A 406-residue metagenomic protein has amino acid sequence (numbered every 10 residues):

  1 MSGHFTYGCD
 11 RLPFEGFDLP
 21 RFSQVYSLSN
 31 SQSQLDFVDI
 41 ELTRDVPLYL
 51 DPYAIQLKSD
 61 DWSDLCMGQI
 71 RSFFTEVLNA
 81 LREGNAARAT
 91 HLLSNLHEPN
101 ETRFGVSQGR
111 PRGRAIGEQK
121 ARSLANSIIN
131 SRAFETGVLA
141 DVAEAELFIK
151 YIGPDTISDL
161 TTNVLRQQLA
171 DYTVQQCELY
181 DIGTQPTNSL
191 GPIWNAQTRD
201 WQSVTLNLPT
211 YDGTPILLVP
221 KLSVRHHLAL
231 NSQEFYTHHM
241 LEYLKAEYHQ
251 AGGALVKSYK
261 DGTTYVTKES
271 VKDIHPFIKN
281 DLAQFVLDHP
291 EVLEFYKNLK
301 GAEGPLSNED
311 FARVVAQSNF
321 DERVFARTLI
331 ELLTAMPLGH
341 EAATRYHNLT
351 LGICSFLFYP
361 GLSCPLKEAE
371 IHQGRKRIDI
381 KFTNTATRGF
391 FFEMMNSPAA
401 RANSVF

Functional and structural regions predicted by a protein language model:
S2-D273: Terminal, charged accessory segments of proteins
H4-G8, S123-S127, E331-E341, P360-L366 (+1 more regions): Short low-complexity stretches enriched in small and charged residues
P13-V25, R110-A125, L293-N308, E331-L332 (+1 more regions): Short charge-dense sequence patches
D51-Y53, F148-I152, T156, K381-T383 (+1 more regions): Active-site ExK catalytic segment of metal-dependent nucleases
V138-I152, A326-L332, R401-V405: Glycine-rich, often proline-containing surface loops adjacent to acidic residues and nearby aromatics that form
V174, Y359, T385: Residue-level marker of positions within ordered structural domains that often coincide with functionally constrained
S189-C364, H372-G374: The feature marks a conserved, polyanion-engaging helical scaffold used by nucleic-acid processing enzymes and innate
L362-A400: Active-site metal-binding core of divalent-cation-utilizing nuclease and nuclease-like domains
